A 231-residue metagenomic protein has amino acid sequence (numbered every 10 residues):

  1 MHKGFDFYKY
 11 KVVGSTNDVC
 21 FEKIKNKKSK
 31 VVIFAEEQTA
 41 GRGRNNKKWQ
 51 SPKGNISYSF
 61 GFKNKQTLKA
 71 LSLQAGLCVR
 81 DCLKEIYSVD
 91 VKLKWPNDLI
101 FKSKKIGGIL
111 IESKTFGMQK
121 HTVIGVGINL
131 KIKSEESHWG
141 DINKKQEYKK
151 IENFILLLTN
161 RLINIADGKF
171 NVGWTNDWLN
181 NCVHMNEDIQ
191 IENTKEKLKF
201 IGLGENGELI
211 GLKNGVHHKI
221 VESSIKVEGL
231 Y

Functional and structural regions predicted by a protein language model:
M1-I86, T115: N-terminal lobe of the biotin/lipoate ligase/transferase fold
H2-K3, K65-T67, L73-V91, F101-Y231: Long, positively charged amphipathic alpha-helical accessory segments at protein N-termini or as interdomain linkers
F7-K9, W95, N129-K131: Active-site proximal loop and beta-alpha junction motif in alpha/beta enzyme cores
K11, L93-W95, V172: Short loop/edge segments at beta-strand edges and connector loops that shape dinucleotide/nucleotide cofactor-binding
V31, D90-K94: A short coil-to-beta-strand element that immediately follows conserved catalytic motifs
